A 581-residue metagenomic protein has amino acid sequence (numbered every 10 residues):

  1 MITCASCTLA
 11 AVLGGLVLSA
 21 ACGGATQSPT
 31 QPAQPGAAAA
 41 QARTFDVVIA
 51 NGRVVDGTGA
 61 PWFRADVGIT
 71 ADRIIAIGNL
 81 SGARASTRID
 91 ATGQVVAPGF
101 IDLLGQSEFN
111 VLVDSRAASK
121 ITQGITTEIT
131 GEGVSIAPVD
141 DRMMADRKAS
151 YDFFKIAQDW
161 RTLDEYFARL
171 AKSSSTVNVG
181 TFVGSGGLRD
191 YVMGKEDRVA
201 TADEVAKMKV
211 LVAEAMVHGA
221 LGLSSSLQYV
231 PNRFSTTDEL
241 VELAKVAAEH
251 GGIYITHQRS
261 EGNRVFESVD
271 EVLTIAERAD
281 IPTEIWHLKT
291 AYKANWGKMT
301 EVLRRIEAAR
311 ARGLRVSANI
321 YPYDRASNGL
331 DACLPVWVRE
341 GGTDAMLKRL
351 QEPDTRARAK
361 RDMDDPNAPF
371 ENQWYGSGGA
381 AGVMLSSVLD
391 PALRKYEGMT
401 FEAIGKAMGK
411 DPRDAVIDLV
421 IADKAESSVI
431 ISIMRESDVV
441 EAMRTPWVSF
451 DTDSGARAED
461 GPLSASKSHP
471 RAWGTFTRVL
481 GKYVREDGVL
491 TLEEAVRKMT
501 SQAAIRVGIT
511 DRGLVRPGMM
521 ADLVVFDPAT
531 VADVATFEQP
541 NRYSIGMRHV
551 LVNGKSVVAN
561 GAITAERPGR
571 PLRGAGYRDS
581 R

Functional and structural regions predicted by a protein language model:
S6-A21: Bacterial N-terminal signal peptides
G23-A25: Bacterial signal peptide processing site
A33-F45, V54, T58-G99, D114: Histidine-rich, glycine-flanked metal-binding segment
G52, E352, E441-V448, D453 (+1 more regions): C-terminal cap of metal-dependent C-N hydrolases
G52, V67, D72, G93 (+13 more regions): Divalent metal-coordination and catalytic microenvironments
V54-D66, S427-M434, D438-V439, D487-R497 (+1 more regions): Acidic, glycine-enriched loop/beta-strand segments at the rims of small-molecule binding/catalytic pockets
A91-V96, F100-G105, V111-L221, R310 (+1 more regions): Divalent-metal coordination cores built from histidine and acidic residues
F167-L170, S175-A202, A206-V230, L240 (+4 more regions): Active-site neighborhoods of metal-dependent hydrolases
